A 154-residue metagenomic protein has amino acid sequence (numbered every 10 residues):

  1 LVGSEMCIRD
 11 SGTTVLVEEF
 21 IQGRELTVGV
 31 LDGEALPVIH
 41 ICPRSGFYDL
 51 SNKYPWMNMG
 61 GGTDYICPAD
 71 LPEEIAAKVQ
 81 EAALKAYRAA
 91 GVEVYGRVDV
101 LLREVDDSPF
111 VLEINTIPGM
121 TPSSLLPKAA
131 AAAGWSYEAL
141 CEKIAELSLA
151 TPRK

Functional and structural regions predicted by a protein language model:
L1, L16, L112, L125-L126 (+1 more regions): Generic leucine side-chain signal with a strong bias for well-ordered alpha-helical environments
L1-I8: Short, small-residue-biased leader/transition segments that mark boundaries at the very start of proteins
D10-T14, Y54-E104, R153: A long amphipathic alpha-helix within ATP-dependent nucleotide-binding catalytic cores
G12-Q22: ATP-grasp fold ATP-binding core
E18, E25-N52, V98, P109-N115 (+1 more regions): Beta-strand scaffold of nucleotide-dependent catalytic cores
E19-F20, V30, Y87-M120, A130: Conserved metal-phosphate-binding beta-hairpin within the catalytic cores of diverse ATP-dependent phosphoryl-transfer
G119-P127, A131-K143: Internal helix-turn-beta structural module
L140-K154: Cysteine/selenocysteine-centered motifs that mediate thiol-based redox chemistry or coordinate metal-sulfur cofactors
